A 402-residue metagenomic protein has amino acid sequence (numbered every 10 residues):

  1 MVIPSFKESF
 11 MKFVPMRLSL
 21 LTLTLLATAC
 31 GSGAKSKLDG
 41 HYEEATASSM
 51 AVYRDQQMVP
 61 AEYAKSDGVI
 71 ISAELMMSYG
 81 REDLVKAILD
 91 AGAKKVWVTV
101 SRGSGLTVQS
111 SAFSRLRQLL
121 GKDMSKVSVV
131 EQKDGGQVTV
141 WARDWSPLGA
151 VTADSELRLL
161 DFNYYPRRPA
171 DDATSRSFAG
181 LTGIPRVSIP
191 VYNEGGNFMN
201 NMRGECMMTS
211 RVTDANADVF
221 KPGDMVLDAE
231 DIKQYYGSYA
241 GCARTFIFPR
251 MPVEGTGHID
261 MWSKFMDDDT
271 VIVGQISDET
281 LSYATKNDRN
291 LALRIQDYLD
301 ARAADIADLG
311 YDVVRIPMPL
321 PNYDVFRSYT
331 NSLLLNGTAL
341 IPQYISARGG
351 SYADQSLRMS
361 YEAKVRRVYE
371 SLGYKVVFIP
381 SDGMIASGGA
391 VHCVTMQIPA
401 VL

Functional and structural regions predicted by a protein language model:
F6-S19: Bacterial N-terminal signal peptides that target proteins for export
A27-A29: C-terminal motif of bacterial Sec signal peptides marking the signal peptidase cleavage site
G31-G33: Bacterial signal peptide processing site
L38-L402: The feature marks the mature, well-folded catalytic cores of soluble enzymes
